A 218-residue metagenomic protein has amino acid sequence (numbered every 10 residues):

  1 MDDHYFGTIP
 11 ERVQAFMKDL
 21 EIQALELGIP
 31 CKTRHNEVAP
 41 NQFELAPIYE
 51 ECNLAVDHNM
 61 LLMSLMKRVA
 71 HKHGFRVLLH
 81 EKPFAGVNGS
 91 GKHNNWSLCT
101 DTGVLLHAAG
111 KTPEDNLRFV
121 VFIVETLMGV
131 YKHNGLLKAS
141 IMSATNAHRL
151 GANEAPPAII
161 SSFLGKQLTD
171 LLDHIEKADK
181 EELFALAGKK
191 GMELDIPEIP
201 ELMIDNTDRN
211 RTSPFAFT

Functional and structural regions predicted by a protein language model:
M1-L79, F84-T218: Glycine-rich, acidic/polar active-site loops that bind/position phosphate-bearing ligands
